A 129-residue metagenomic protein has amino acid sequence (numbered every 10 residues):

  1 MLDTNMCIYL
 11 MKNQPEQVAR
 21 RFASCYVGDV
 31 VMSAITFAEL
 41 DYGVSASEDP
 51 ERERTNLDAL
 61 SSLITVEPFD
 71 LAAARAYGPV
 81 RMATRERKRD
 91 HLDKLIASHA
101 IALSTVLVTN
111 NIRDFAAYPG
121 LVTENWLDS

Functional and structural regions predicted by a protein language model:
M1-M32, V44-A59, S129: Short, well-structured N-terminal submotif of metal-dependent ribonuclease cores
D3-N5, V18, L40, Y77 (+2 more regions): Generic structural signal for small/hydrophobic residues in well-ordered secondary structure, especially within
M6-C7, T36, A73, I96 (+1 more regions): Alpha-helix capping/helix-boundary segments
Q17, V31, I35, E48 (+2 more regions): Residues at secondary-structure transition points
I64-V108: Active-site neighborhoods of divalent-metal-dependent phosphate/nucleic-acid chemistry enzymes
A97, I101-S129: Acidic, PIN/NYN-like endoribonuclease modules and their adjacent C-terminal/linker elements
